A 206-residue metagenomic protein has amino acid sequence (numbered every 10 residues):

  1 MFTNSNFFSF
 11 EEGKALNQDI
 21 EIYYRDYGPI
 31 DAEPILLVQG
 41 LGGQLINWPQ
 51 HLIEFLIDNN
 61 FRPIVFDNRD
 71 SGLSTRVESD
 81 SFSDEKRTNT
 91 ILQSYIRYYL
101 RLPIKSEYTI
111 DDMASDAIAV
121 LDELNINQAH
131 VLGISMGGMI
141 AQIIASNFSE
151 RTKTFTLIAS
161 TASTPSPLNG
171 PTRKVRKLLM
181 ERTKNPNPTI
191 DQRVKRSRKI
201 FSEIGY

Functional and structural regions predicted by a protein language model:
F2-E21: N-terminal cap/lid segment of alpha/beta-hydrolase-fold proteins
L16-L100: Conserved HGGG/HGGXW glycine-rich cap/lid loop of the alpha/beta-hydrolase fold
I53, I57, I118, S146-S149: A structural alpha-helix within SAM-dependent methyltransferase catalytic domains
I57, D122, S202: Short polybasic/polar patches that bind polyanions
I96-L100, I104-A129: Conserved acidic catalytic loop of the alpha/beta-hydrolase fold
S115, Q142, S146, R198: Amphipathic alpha-helical segments that line or abut small-molecule/effector binding pockets and mediate allosteric
E123, N127-G170: Conserved hydrolase catalytic core segment
T161-Y206: Helix-rich cap/lid subdomain of alpha/beta-hydrolase
